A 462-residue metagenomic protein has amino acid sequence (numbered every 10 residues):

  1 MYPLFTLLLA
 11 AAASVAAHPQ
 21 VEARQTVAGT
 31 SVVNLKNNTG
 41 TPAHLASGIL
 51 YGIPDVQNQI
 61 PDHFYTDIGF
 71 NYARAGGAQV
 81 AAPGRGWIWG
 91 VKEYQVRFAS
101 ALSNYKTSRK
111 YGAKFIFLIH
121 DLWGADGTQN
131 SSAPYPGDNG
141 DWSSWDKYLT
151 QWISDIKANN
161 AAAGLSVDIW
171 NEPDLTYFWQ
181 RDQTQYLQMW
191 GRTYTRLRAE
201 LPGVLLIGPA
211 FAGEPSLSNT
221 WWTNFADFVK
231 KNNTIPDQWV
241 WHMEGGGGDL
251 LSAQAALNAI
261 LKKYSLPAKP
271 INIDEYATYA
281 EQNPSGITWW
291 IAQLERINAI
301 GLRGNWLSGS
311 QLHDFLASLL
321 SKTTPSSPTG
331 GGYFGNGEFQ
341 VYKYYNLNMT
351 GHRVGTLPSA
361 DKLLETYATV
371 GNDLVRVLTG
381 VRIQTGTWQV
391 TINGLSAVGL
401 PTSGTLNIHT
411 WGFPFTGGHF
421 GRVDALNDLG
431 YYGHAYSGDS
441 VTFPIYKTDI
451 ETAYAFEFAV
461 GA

Functional and structural regions predicted by a protein language model:
M1-Q25: Fungal secretory targeting signals
H18-Y72: N-terminal carbohydrate-binding accessory modules
L35-N37, I53-T66, D146-Q151, S218-V229 (+1 more regions): Short, acidic/polar
I68-D249: Substrate-binding cleft and catalytic face of glycoside hydrolase catalytic domains, especially the flexible beta-alpha
D237-P284: Glycoside hydrolase catalytic-domain groove-lining segments
E281-L374, V381: Aromatic/acidic polysaccharide-binding cleft in carbohydrate-active enzymes
D361-F415: Carbohydrate-binding surface patches
V423-A462: C-terminal beta-strand-rich structural cap/linker in extracellular carbohydrate-active enzymes
